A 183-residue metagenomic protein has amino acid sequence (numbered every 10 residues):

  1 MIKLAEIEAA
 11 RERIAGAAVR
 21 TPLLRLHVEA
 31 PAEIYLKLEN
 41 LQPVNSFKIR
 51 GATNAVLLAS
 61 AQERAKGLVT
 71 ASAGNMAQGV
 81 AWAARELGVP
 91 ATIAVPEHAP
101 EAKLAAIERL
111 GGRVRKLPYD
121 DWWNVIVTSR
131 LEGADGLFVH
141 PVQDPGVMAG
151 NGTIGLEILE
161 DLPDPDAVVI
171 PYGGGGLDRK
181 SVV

Functional and structural regions predicted by a protein language model:
M1-V183: PLP-dependent amino-acid enzyme catalytic core
